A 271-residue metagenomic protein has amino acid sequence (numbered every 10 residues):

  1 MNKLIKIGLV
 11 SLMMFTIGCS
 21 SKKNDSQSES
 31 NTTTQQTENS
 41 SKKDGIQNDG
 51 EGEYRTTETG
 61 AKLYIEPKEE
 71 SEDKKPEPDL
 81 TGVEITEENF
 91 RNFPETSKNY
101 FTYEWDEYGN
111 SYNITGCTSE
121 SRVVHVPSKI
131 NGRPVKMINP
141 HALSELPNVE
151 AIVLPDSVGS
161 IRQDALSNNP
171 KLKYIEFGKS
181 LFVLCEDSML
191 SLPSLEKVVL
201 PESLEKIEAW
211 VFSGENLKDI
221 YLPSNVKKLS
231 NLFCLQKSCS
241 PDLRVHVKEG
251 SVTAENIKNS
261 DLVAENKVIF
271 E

Functional and structural regions predicted by a protein language model:
N2-V10: Sec-dependent signal peptide recognition, specifically the positively charged N-region followed immediately by
T16-G18: C-terminal motif of bacterial Sec signal peptides marking the signal peptidase cleavage site
S20-S41, I46: Short, low-complexity, disordered segments immediately C-terminal to signal peptides in bacterial exported proteins
E53-T56, K62-E66: Short linear proline/tyrosine/threonine-rich motifs used for host-factor recruitment and membrane trafficking/assembly
L80-G116: Short beta-strand/loop segment at the start of cytosolic alpha/beta domains
Y100-T102, E107-N110, S119-M137, L146-S160 (+5 more regions): Structural signature of tandem-repeat unit edges
L190, F212, L232-K237, K258-D261: A structural signal for leucine-rich repeat
